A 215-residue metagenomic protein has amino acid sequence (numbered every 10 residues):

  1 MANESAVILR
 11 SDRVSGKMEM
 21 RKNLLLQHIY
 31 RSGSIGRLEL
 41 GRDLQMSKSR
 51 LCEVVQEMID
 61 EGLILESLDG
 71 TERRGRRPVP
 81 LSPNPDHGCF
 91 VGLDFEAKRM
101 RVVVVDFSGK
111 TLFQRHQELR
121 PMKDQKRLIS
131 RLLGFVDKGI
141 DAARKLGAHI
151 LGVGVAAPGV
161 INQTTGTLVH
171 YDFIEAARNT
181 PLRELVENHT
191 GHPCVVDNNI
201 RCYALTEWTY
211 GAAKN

Functional and structural regions predicted by a protein language model:
M1-R42: Extreme N-terminal segment that seeds HTH/winged-HTH DNA-binding domains in transcriptional regulators
I29, L40, L51-I64: Basic amphipathic alpha-helical segments that dock to polyanions
R31-S32, S108, I174, Y210: Short helix-capping/turn signature of helix-turn-helix
G36, L65-E66, T71, N162: Short beta-strand(s) of the beta-wing in winged-helix/HTH DNA-binding folds
E66-F90, C194-N215: Conserved phosphate-binding catalytic cores of ATP/NTP-utilizing and phosphoryl-transfer enzymes
R77-Q114: Gly/Thr-rich phosphate-binding beta-strand-loop-beta motif of the actin/hexokinase/Hsp70
H116-N215: Glycine-rich phosphate-binding loop and adjoining helix at the ATP-binding site of ATP-dependent phosphoryl-transfer
